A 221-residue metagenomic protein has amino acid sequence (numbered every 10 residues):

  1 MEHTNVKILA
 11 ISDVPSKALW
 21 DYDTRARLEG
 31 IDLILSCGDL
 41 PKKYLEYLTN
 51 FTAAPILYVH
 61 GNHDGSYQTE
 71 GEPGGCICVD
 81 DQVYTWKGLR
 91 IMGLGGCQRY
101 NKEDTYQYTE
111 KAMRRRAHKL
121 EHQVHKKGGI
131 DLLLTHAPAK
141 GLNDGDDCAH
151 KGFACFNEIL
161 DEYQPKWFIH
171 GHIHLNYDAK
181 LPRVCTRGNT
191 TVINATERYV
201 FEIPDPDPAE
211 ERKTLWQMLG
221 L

Functional and structural regions predicted by a protein language model:
M1-F51, E121, H125-G129: N-terminal active-site segment of His-dependent metallophosphoesterases
E2-N5, I11, E70-G71, V83-K87 (+3 more regions): Binuclear metal-dependent phosphoesterase catalytic core
A10-D13, L33-D39, L57-N62, V79 (+4 more regions): Active-site neighborhood of phospho(di)ester-bond hydrolases with catalytic His/Asp-centered motifs
A10-L19, H63-K151, M218: Conserved catalytic scaffold of divalent metal-dependent phosphoesterases
P15-L19, L40-E46, N62-T69, R99-E103 (+3 more regions): Active-site environment of divalent metal-dependent phosphoester hydrolases
L19-R25, K42-E46, I77-V79, H118-H122 (+2 more regions): A generic local structural motif
I31-D32, T52-A53, G75-C76, I130 (+1 more regions): Short, well-ordered alpha-helix to beta-strand connector turns
T52-H63, F153-F156: A short, gly/pro- and small-residue-rich
